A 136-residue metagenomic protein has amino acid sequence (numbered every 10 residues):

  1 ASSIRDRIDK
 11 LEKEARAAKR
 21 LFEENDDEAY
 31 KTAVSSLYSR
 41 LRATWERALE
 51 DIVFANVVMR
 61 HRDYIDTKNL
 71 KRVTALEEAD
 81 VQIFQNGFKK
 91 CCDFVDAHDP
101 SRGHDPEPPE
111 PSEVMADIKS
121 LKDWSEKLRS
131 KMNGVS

Functional and structural regions predicted by a protein language model:
A1-N25, T32, S36-S136: Long, charged low-complexity segments
